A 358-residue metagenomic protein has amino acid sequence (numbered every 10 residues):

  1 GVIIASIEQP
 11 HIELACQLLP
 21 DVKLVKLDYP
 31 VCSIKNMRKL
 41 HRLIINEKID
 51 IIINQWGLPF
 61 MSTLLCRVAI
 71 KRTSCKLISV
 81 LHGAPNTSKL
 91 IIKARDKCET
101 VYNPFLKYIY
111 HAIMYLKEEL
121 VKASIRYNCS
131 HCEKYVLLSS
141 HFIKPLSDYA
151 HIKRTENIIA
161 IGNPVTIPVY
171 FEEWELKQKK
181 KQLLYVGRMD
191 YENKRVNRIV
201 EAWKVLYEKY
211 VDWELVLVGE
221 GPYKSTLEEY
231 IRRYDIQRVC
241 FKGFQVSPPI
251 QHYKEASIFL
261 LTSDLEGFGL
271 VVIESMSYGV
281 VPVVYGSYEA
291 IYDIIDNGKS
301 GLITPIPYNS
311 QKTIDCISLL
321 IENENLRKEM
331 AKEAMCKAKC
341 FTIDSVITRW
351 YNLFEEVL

Functional and structural regions predicted by a protein language model:
K23, S225-Q245: Nucleotide-activated donor-binding/catalytic signature segment of Leloir-type glycosyltransferases, i.e., the conserved
C32-K35, S147-D148, E156, A160-K180: Acidic anion/phosphate-binding donor-loop and adjacent secondary structure in glycosyltransferase catalytic cores
M114-N157: A short, active-site helix/loop in glycosyltransferases that binds the activated sugar's phosphate group
K181, D190-V205, P222-E228: A conserved mid-protein helix/loop that constitutes part of the nucleotide-sugar donor-binding site
D264: Aromatic "clamp/platform" in nucleotide-sugar-dependent glycosyltransferases that forms part of the donor/acceptor
V281-Y285: Short hydrophobic beta-strand element within catalytic cores of glycosyltransferases and related nucleotide-activated
Y292-S318, N325-L326: Change "using UDP/GDP/dTDP sugars" to "using nucleotide sugars
L319, L326-C340, T348-N352: A short, well-ordered alpha-helix in the C-terminal region of glycosyltransferases
